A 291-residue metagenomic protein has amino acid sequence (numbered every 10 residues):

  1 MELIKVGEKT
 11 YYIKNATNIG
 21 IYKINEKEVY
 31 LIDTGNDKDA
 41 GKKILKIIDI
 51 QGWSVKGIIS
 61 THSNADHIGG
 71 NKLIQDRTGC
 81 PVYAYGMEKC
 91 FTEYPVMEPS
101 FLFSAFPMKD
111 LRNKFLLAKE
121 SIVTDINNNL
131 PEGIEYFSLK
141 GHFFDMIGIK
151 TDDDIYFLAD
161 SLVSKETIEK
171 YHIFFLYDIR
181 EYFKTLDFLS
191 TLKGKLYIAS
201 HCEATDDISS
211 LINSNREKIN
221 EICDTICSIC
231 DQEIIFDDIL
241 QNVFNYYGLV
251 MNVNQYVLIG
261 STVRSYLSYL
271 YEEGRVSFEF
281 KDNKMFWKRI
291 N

Functional and structural regions predicted by a protein language model:
M1-Q51, G148-D160: Conserved beta-strand hairpin/beta-sheet module of binuclear metal-dependent hydrolase folds, prominently
K9, Y22, D33, H62 (+9 more regions): Divalent metal-coordination and catalytic microenvironments
I13-N15, L130, L139-F143: A short catalytic or substrate-binding loop motif that flags glycine-/basic-rich loops and adjacent residues that bind
E28, A40-K42, D49, G69 (+8 more regions): A structural signal for the main folded, soluble domain(s) of proteins
Y30, I59, V82, I155-L158 (+1 more regions): Residue-level marker for buried hydrophobic side chains located in beta-strands that build the well-ordered beta-sheet
N36, E135-C223: Metallo-beta-lactamase
K38-L130: Active-site HxH/HxHxD metal-binding segment of metal-dependent hydrolases
S228-N291: C-terminal regulatory/interaction regions
